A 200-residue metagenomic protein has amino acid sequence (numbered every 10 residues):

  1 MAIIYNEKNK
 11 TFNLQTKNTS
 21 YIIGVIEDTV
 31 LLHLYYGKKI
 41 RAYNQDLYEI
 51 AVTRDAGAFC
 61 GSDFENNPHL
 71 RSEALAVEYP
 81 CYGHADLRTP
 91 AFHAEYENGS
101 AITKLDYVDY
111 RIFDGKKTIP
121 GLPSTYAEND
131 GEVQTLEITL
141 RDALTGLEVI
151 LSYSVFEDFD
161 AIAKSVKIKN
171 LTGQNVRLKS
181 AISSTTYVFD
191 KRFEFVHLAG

Functional and structural regions predicted by a protein language model:
M1-T11: Short, Gly/Pro- and small/polar-rich lid/capping loops
K10-N13, L31-G200: Polysaccharide-binding surfaces and accessory modules of carbohydrate-active proteins
Y21: Gly/serine-rich nucleotide phosphate-binding loop at the start of the catalytic core of nucleotide/ADP-ribose-handling
G24-I26: Contiguous, structured surface segment used for ligand recognition
